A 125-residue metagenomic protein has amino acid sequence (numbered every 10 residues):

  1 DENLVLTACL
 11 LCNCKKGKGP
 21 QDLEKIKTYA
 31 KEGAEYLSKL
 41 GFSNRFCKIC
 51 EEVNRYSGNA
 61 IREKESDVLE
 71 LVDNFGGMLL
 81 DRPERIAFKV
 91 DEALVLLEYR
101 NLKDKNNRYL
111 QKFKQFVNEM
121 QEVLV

Functional and structural regions predicted by a protein language model:
D1-E2: Short pre-active-site segment immediately N-terminal to the catalytic Zn-binding motif
V5, C9, E24, E35-V72 (+1 more regions): Histidine/acidic-rich helix-loop-helix segments that form or flank divalent-metal centers in metalloenzyme catalytic
K15-K16, G76: Short active-site segment of divalent metal-dependent hydrolases/proteases that encodes the spacing between
K16-K18, N59: Short acidic/His/Gly/Ser-rich catalytic and metal-binding motifs that mark active-site loops of diverse hydrolases
K18-G19, L79: Generic hydrophobic alpha-helical membrane-span motif
D22-T28: Post-HEXXH active-site segment of zinc metalloproteases
A30-A34: Generic helix N-cap/helix-start motif at coil->alpha-helix transitions
